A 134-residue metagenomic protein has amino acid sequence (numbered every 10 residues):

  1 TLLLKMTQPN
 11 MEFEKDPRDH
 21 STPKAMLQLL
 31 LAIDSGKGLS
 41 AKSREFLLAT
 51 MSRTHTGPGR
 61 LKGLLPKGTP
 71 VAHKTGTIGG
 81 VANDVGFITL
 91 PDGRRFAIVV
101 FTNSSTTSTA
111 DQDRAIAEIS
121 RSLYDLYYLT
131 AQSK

Functional and structural regions predicted by a protein language model:
T1-G38: Mid-domain, small-residue-enriched loop/turn segments at the edges of structured enzyme/sensor domains
D19, L47, M51, H73 (+2 more regions): Structured catalytic/translocation cores of nucleotide/phosphate-coupled proteins
S21, A25-L29, K42, F46 (+3 more regions): Extracytoplasmic/secreted proteins, especially bacterial periplasmic and envelope-associated proteins
P23-T77: Conserved active-site loop region of the serine DD-peptidase/beta-lactamase
A32-S35, R53, G86-L90, R121 (+1 more regions): Short basic/hydrophobic patches in alpha-helices and adjacent helix-turn junctions that form amphipathic surface motifs
P58-I116: Short, Gly/Ser/Thr-enriched beta-strand-loop segments that form substrate-interacting elements of hydrolase/peptidase
I116-K134: Short, gly/Ser/Thr-rich active-site loops of penicillin-recognizing serine hydrolases
